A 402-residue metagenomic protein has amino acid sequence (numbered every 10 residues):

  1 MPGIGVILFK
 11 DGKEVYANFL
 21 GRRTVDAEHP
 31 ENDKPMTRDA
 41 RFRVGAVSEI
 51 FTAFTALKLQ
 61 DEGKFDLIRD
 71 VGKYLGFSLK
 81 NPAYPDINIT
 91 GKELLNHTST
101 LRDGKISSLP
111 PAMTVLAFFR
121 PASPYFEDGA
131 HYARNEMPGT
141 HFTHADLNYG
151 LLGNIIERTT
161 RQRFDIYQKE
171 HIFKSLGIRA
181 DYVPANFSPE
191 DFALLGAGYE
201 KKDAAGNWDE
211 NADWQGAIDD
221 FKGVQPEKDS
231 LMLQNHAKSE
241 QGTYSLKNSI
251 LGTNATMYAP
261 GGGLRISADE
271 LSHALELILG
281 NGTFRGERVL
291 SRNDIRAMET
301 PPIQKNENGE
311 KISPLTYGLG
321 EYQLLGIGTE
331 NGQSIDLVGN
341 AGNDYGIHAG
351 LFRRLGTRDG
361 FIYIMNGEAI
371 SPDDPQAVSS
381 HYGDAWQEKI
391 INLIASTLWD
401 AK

Functional and structural regions predicted by a protein language model:
M1-F42, H131: Short, conserved catalytic-motif segment at the N-terminal edge
G5-L8, Y16, R43, E93-N96 (+2 more regions): Structural recognition of the beta-strand scaffold that forms the well-ordered cores of secreted hydrolase catalytic
V6, G12, R43-V71, Y149-E157 (+2 more regions): Active-site SXXK
T24, A83-I335: Short, surface-exposed loop or secondary-structure junction motifs that flank catalytic or metal-binding residues
F42, T140, G262, A349-G350: Beta-propeller and closely related beta-sheet repeat lectin domains
L67-A83, K174-L176: Short, glycine/proline-biased beta-turn/loop segments that scaffold the active-site neighborhood
G280, E299-N308, I312, G326 (+3 more regions): Short, gly/Ser/Thr-rich active-site loops of penicillin-recognizing serine hydrolases
L337-N340, H348-P375: Short, well-ordered beta-strand elements
